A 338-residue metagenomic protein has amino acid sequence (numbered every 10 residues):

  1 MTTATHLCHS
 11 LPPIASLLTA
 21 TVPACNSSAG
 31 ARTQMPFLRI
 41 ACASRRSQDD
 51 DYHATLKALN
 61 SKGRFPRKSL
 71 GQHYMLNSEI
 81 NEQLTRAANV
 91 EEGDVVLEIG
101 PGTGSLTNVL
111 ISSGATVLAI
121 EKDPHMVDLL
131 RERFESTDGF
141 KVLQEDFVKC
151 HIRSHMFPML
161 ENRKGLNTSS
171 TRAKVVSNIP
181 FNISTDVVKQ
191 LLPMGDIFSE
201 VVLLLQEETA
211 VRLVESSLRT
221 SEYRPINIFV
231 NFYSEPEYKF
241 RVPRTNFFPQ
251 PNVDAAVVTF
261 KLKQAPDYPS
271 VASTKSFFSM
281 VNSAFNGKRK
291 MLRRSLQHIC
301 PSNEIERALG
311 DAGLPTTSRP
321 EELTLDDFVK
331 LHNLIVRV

Functional and structural regions predicted by a protein language model:
T2-N282, K330: Catalytic cores of RNA-modifying enzymes
A88, E215, P320-E321, R337: Short alpha-helix boundary/capping motifs
L192, Q297, V336: Short, locally clustered residues in the helix-turn-helix/winged-helix DNA-binding domain
V253-A256, F260-L262, Y268-I305, A312-P315 (+1 more regions): An accessory alpha-helical subdomain
E321-V338: C-terminal beta-strand-rich structural cap/linker in extracellular carbohydrate-active enzymes
